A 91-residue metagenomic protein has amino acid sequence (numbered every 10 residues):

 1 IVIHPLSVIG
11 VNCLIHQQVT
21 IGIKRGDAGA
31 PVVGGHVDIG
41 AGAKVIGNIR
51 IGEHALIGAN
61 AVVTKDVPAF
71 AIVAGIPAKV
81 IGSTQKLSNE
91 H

Functional and structural regions predicted by a protein language model:
H4-P5, G10-V11, H16-Q17, I21-I23 (+8 more regions): Left-handed beta-helix
A69-V73, P77-H91: Conserved beta-strand-loop-alpha-helix hinge in the C-terminal portion of ABC ATPase nucleotide-binding domains
